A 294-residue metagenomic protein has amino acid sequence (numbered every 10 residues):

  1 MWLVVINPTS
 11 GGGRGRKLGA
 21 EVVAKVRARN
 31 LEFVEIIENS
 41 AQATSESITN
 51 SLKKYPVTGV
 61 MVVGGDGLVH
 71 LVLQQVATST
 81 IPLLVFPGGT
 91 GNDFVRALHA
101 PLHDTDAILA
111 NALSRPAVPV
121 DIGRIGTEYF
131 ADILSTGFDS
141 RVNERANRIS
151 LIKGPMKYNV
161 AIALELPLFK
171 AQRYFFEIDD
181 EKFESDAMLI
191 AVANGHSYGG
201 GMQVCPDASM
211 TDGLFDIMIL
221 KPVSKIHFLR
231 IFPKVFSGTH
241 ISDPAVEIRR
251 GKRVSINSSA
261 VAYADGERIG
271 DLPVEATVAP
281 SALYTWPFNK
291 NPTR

Functional and structural regions predicted by a protein language model:
M1-V60, H70, Q74, E181 (+1 more regions): ATP/NTP phosphate-donor binding region
L3-V5, K25, R29, I36-N39 (+2 more regions): Catalytic core of DAGKc-family lipid kinases
P8, V63-G65, F86-G89, N194: Glycine-rich beta-strand-to-loop/alpha-helix junction loops that act as flexible
G15, I178, E184, S209 (+1 more regions): ATP/nucleoside-binding phosphotransfer catalytic cores, i.e., glycine-rich phosphate-binding loops
S135, A191-C205, R268: Glycine-rich phosphate/pyrophosphate-binding beta-alpha loops
D139-V142, E184-D186, Y198-G201, K225-F228: Short acidic/glycine-rich loop or secondary-structure boundary segments that cap or lie
S150-K157, P206-H227: Gly/Ser/Thr-rich active-site loops/lids in small-molecule metabolic enzymes that frequently grip phosphoryl groups
K170-Q172, D186-M188, T211-D216, R250-K252: A generic structural signal for short beta-strands and their flanking turns/coil linkers
